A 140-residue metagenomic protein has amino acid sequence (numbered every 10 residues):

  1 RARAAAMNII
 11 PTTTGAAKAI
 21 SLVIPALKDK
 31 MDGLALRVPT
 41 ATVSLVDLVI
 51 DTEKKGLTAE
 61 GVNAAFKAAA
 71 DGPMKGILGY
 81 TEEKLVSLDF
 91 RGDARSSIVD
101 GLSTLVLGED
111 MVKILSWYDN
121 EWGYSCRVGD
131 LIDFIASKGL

Functional and structural regions predicted by a protein language model:
R1-V112: C-terminal substrate-binding/catalytic lobe of Rossmann-fold NAD(P)-dependent oxidoreductases
R91-L140: NAD(P)-dependent Rossmann-like dehydrogenase/reductase catalytic/cofactor-binding core
